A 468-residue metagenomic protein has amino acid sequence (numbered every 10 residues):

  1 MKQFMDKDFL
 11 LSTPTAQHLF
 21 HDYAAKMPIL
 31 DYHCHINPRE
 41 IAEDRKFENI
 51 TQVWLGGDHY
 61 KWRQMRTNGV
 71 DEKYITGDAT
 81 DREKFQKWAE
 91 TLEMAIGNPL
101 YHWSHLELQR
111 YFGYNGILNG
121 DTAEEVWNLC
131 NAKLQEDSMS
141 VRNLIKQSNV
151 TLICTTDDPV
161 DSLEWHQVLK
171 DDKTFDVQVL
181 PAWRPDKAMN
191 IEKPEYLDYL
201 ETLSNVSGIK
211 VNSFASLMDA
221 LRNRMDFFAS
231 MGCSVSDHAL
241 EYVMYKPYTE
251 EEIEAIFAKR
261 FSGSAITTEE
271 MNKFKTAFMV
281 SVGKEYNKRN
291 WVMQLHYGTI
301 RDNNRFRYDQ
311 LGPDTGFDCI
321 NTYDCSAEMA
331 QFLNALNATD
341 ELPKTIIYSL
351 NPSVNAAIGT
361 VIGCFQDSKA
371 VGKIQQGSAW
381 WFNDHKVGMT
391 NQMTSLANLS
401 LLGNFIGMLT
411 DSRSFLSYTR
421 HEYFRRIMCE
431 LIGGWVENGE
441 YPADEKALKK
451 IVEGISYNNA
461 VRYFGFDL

Functional and structural regions predicted by a protein language model:
K2-R289, E341-P343, I347-P352, A356-G359 (+1 more regions): Metal-cofactor-binding active-site regions of metalloenzymes
E270, T315-C319: Metal/cofactor-centered catalytic core regions of large enzymes
M293-L295: C-terminal amphipathic alpha-helical interaction region
T299, N304: Hard-cation-handling environments
Y308-G316: Short glycine/proline- and charge-enriched loop/turn segments that cap or connect secondary-structure elements
Y323-M329: Divalent-cation-assisted or electrostatically stabilized phosphate/pyrophosphate-binding catalytic cores
F332-A338: Short, basic/hydrophobic alpha-helical segments
